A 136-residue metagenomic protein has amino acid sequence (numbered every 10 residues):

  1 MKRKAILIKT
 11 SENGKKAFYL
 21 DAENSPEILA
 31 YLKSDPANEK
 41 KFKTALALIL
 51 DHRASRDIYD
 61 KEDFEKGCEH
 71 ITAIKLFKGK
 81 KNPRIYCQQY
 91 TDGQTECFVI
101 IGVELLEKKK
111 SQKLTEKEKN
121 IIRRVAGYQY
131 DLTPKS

Functional and structural regions predicted by a protein language model:
M1-A45, Y130-S136: Arg/Lys-rich, positively charged N-terminal/basic patches that mediate binding to nucleic acids
M1-K9, L76-S136: Enriched for short, Lys/Arg-rich terminal
I28, E69-A73, N82: Charged low-complexity stretches with an acidic bias
L46, S55, E96-F98: Low-complexity, intrinsically disordered short peptide segments enriched in small/polar/basic residues
L46-I49, V125-A126: Short amphipathic C-terminal alpha-helix that caps PH/PH-like domains
I49-F77: A short, surface-exposed loop/turn module that caps and links secondary-structure elements
